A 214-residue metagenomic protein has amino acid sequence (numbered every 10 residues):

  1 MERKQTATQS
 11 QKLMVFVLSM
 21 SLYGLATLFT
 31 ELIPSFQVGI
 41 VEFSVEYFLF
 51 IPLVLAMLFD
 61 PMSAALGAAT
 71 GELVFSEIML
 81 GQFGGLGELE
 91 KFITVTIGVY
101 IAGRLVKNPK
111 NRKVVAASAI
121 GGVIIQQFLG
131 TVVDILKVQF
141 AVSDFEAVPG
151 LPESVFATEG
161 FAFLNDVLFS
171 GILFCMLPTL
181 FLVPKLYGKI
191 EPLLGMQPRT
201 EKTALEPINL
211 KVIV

Functional and structural regions predicted by a protein language model:
M1-A64: Hydrophobic transmembrane alpha-helices
E2-T27, E90-V138, L180, P184 (+1 more regions): Short helix-perturbing small/polar motifs within transmembrane alpha-helices
S21-L28, T70, S154-E159: Short hydrophobic/aromatic-rich motifs at helix boundaries and adjacent loops
T27-E42, G71-R104: Interfacial aromatic-anchored transmembrane helix boundaries in multi-pass membrane proteins
S35-Q37, V41-E42, P109-V214: Membrane-embedded alpha-helical hairpins and interfacial helices in multi-pass inner-membrane proteins
E46, V54, A65, I78-L80 (+11 more regions): Short alpha-helical interface elements
S63-G71, L86-E90, K113-A117: Hydrophobic alpha-helical membrane segments of integral membrane proteins
